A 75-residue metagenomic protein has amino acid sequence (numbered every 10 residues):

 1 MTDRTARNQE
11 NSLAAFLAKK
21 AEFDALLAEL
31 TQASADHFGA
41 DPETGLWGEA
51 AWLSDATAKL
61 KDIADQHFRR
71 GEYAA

Functional and structural regions predicted by a protein language model:
M1-Q9, P42-E49: Charged, low-complexity, helix/coiled-coil-prone segments
M1-T5, F68-A75: Short intrinsically disordered terminal tails
T2-A35: N-terminal acidic leader/helix
Q32-Y73: Short, charge-rich amphipathic interface segments used for partner binding and complex assembly
